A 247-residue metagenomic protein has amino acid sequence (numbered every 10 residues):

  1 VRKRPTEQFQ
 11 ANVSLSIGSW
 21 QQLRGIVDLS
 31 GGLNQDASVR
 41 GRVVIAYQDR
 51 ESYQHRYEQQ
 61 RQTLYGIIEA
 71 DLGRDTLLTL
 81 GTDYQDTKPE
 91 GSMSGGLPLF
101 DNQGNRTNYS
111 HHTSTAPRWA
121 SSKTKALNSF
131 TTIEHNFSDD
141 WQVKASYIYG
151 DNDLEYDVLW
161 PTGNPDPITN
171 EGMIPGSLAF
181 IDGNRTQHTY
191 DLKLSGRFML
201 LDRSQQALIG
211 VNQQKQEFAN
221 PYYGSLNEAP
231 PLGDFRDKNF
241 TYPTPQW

Functional and structural regions predicted by a protein language model:
K3-G66, L72-T76, L127: Outer-membrane beta-barrel translocator/receptor signature
R4, G31-Q35, A70-R74, T131 (+2 more regions): Outer-membrane beta-barrel proteins
Q8-D28, D202, A207, V211-W247: Outer-membrane beta-barrel transmembrane domain signature of Gram-negative proteins, especially the mid-to-C-terminal
Q10, S38-R40, D75-G81, E134-N136 (+2 more regions): Membrane-spanning beta-strand positions in outer-membrane beta-barrel proteins
V13-I17, V43-D49, L80-Y84, A145-D151 (+1 more regions): Transmembrane beta-barrel strands of outer-membrane/channel proteins
W20, L64-Y65, W119, Y190 (+1 more regions): Tryptophan-centric aromatic hotspots in well-structured domains and transmembrane helices
Q48-S52, Y65-N136, D151-R185, E228-W247: Acidic/polar loop-and-plug regions of large Gram-negative outer-membrane beta-barrel proteins
L99-Y109, I181-R197, S204-L226: Solvent-exposed loop/turn elements at secondary-structure boundaries
